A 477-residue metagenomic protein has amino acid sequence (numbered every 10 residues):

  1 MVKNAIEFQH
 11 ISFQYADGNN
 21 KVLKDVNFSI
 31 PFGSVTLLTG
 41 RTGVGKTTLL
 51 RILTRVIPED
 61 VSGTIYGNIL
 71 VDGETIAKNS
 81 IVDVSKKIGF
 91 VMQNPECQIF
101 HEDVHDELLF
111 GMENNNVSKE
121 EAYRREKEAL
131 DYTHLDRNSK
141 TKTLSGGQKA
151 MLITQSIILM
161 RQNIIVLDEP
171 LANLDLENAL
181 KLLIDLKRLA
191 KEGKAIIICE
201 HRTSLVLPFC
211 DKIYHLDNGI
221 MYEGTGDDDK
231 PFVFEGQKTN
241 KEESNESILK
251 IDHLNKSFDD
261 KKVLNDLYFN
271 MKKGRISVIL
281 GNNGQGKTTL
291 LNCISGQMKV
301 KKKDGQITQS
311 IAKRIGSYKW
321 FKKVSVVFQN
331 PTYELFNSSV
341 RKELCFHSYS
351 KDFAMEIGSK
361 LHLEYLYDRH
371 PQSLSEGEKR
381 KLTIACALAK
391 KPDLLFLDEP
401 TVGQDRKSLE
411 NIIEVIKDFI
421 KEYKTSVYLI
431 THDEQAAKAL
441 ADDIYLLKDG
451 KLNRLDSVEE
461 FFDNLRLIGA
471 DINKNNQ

Functional and structural regions predicted by a protein language model:
N68-D83, D304-K319: ABC ATPase NBD Q-loop/coupling interface
E120-R137, K351-L366: Conserved ABC ATPase "signature" region
K140-L144, Q148, H370-L374, E378: Conserved ABC ATPase signature
I153-T154, I384: Hydrophobic anchor residue at the start of the ABC signature
I158, A387-L388: ABC ATPase C-loop
I165-E169, L395-D398: Catalytic Walker B motif of ABC-type/P-loop ATPase nucleotide-binding domains
E200-H201, T431-H432: H-loop/switch region of ABC-family ATPase nucleotide-binding domains
I220-K241, K451-N473: Conserved beta-strand-loop-alpha-helix hinge in the C-terminal portion of ABC ATPase nucleotide-binding domains
